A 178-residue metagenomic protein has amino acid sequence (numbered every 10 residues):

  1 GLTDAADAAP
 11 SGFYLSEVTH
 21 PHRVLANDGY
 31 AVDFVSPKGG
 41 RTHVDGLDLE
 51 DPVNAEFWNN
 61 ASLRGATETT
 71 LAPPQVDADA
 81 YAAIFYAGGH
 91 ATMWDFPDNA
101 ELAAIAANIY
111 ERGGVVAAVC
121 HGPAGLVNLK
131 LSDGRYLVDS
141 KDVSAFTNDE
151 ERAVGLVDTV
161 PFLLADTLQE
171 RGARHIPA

Functional and structural regions predicted by a protein language model:
G1-R112, A124-A178: Extended, subdomain-level signal for the structured scaffold at the beginning of enzyme domains
G113-A117: Conserved, well-structured core segments that form or line functional sites
V119-P123: Short, thiol/selenol-centered motifs that function as redox-active sites or metal-ligating centers
